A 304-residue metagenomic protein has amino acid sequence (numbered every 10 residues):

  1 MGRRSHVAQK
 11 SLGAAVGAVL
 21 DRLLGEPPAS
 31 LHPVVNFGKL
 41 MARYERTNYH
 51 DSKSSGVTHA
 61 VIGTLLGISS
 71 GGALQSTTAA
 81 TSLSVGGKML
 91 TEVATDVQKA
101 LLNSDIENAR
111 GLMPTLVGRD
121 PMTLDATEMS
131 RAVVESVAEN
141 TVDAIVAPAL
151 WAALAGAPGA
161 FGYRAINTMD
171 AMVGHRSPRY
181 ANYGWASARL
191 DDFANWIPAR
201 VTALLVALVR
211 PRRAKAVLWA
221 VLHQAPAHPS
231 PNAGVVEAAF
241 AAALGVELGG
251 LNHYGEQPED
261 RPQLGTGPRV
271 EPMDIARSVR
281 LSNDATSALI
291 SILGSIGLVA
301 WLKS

Functional and structural regions predicted by a protein language model:
G2-F161, I166, G174-S304: Hydrophobic alpha-helical transmembrane segments
A171: Solvent-exposed interhelical
